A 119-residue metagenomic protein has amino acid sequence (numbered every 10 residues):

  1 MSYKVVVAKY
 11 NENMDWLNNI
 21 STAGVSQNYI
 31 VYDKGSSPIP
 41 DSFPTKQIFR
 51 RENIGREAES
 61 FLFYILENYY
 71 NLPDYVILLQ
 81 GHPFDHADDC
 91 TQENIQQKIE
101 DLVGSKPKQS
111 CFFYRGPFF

Functional and structural regions predicted by a protein language model:
M1-F119: ER/Golgi luminal nucleotide-sugar-dependent glycosyltransferases, focusing on the catalytic module
